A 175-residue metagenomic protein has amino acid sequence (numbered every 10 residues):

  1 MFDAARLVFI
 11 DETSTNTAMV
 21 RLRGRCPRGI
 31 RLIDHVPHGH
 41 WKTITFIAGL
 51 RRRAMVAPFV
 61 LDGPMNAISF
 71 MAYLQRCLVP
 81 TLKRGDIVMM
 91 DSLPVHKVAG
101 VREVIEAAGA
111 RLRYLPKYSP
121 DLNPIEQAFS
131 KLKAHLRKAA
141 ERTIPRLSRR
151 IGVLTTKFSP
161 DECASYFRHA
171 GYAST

Functional and structural regions predicted by a protein language model:
M1-T175: Short functional hotspots at interaction and active-site rims
